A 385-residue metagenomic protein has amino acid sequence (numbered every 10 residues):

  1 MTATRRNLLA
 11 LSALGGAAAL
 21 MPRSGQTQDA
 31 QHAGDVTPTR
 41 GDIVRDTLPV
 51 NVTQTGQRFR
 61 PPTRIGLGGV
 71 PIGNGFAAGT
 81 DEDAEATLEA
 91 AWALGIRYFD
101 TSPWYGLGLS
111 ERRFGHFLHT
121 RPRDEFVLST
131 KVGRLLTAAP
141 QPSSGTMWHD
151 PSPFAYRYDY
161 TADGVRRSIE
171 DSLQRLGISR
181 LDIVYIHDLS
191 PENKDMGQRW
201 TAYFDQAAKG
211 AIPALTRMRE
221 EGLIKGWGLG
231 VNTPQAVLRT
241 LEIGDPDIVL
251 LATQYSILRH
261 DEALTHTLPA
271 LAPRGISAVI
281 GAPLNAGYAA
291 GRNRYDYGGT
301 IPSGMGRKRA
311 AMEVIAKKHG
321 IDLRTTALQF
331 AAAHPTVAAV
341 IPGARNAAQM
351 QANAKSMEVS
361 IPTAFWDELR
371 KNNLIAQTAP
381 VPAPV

Functional and structural regions predicted by a protein language model:
T2-A138: N-terminal binding-site loop/beta-alpha segment at the start of enzyme catalytic domains that lines or forms
R6, R40-P49, L189-A383: Beta/alpha (TIM)-barrel catalytic core signal, keyed to glycine-rich beta->alpha loops juxtaposed to Asp/Glu that bind
P61-I65, I96-R97, P122-F126, I178-D182 (+4 more regions): Short, well-ordered coil/turn segments that N-cap beta-strands
L67, F99, F114, L128 (+7 more regions): Conserved, mostly hydrophobic/aromatic
V70-D81, P151-G164: Active-site mouth loops of central-metabolism enzymes
G79-A91, T161-Q174, T233-L238: Short, acidic/polar
A138-W148, R294-Y295: Short, flexible, mixed-charge acidic loops at enzyme active sites
Q174-M196: Active-site groove signature of glycoside hydrolases
